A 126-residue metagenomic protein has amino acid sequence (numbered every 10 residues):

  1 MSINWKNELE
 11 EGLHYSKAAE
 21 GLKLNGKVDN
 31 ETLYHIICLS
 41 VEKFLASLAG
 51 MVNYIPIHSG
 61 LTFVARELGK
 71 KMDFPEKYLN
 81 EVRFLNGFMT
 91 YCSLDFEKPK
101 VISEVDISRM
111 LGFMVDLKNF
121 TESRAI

Functional and structural regions predicted by a protein language model:
M1-I126: Terminal alpha-helical segments
